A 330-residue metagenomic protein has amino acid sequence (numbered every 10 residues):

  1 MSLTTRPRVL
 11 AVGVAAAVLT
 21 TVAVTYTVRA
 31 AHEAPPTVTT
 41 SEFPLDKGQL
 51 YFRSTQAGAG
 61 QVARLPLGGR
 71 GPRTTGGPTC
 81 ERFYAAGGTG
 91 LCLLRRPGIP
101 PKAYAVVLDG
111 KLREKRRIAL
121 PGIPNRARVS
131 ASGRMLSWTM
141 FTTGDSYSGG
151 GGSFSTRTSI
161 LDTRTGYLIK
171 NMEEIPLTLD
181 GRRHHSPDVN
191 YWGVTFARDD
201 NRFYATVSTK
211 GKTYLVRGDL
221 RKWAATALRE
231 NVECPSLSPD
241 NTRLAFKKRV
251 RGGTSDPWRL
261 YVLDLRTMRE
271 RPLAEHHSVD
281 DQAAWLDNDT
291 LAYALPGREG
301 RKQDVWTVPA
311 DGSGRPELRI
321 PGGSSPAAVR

Functional and structural regions predicted by a protein language model:
L10-Y26: Hydrophobic membrane-insertion alpha-helices, especially the h-region of bacterial N-terminal signal peptides
T40-K47, R82-T89, A127-L136, M140 (+5 more regions): Blade-terminus and WD-like Trp-Asp/Gly-His loop motifs, strongest in beta-propeller folds
A57-R64, P100-V106, S146-R157, G211-V216 (+2 more regions): Structural motif
P66-R70, D109-R113, T163-R164, G218-W223 (+2 more regions): Short loop/turn segments that connect beta-strands within beta-propeller blades
G76-F83, K115, A119-R126, I175-L179 (+3 more regions): Short coil/turn segments at the loop-to-beta-strand junctions that recur within blades of beta-propeller repeat folds
G88, L93-P97, W138-R157, N190-G193 (+3 more regions): Short, conserved, GDST-rich strand-edge loop motifs in beta-rich repeat architectures
G166-P187, P321-R330: Surface-exposed loop and turn segments in beta-propeller and other repeat-based domains that flank or scaffold
Q303-W306, D311-R330: Blade-level signature of beta-propeller repeat domains, shared across WD40, Kelch, NHL, RCC1 and BNR/Asp-box propellers
